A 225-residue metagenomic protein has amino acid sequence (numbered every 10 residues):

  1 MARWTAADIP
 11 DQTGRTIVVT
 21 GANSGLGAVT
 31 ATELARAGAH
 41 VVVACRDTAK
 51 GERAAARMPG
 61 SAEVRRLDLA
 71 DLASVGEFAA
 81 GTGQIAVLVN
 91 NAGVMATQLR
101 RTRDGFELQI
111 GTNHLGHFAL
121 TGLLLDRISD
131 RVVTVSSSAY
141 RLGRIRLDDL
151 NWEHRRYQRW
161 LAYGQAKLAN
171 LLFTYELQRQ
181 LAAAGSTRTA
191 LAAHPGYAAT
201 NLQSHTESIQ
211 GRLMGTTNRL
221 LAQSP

Functional and structural regions predicted by a protein language model:
A2-T206: Rossmann-fold NAD(P)H-dependent dehydrogenase/reductase core
A166, A192, R212-P225: C-terminal helical subdomain
I209: Short acidic-hydrophobic sequence patches enriched in Asp/Glu that either
